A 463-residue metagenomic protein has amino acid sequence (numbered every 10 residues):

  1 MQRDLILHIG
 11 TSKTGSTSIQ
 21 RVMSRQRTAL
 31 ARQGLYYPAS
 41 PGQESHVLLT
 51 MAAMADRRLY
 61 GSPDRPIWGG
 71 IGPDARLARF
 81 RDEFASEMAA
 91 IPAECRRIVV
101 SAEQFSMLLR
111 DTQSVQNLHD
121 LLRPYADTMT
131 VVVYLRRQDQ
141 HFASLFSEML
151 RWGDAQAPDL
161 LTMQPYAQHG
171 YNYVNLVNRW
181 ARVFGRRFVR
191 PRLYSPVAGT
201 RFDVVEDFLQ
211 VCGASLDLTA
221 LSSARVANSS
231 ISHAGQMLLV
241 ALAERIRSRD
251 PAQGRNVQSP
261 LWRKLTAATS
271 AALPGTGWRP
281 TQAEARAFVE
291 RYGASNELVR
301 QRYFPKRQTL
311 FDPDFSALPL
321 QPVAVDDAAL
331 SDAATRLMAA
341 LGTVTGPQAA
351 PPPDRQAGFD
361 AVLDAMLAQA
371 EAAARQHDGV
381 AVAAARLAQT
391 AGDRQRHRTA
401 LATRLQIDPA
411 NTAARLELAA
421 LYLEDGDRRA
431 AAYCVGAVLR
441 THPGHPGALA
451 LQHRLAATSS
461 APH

Functional and structural regions predicted by a protein language model:
M1-A381, R386-T390, A420-E424, T458: Anion-recognition interface
Q369-A370, T403-R404, A437-V438: Canonical positions in the second alpha-helix
